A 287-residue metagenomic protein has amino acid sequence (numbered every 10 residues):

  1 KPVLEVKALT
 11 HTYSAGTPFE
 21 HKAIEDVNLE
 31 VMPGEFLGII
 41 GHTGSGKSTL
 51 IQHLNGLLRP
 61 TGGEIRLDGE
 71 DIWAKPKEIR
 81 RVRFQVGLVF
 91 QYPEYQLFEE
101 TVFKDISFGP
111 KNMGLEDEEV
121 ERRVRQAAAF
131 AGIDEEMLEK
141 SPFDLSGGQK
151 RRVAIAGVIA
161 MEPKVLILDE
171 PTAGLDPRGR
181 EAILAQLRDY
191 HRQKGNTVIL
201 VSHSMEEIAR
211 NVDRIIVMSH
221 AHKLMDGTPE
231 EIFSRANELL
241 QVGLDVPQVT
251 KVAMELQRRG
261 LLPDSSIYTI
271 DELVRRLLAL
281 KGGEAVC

Functional and structural regions predicted by a protein language model:
N55: Helix-to-loop junction immediately C-terminal to a conserved catalytic motif
E64-R81: ABC ATPase NBD Q-loop/coupling interface
E118-E136: Conserved ABC ATPase "signature" region
S141-L145, Q149: Conserved ABC ATPase signature
E162: Conserved catalytic motifs of ABC-family nucleotide-binding domains
L166-D169: Catalytic Walker B motif of ABC-type/P-loop ATPase nucleotide-binding domains
